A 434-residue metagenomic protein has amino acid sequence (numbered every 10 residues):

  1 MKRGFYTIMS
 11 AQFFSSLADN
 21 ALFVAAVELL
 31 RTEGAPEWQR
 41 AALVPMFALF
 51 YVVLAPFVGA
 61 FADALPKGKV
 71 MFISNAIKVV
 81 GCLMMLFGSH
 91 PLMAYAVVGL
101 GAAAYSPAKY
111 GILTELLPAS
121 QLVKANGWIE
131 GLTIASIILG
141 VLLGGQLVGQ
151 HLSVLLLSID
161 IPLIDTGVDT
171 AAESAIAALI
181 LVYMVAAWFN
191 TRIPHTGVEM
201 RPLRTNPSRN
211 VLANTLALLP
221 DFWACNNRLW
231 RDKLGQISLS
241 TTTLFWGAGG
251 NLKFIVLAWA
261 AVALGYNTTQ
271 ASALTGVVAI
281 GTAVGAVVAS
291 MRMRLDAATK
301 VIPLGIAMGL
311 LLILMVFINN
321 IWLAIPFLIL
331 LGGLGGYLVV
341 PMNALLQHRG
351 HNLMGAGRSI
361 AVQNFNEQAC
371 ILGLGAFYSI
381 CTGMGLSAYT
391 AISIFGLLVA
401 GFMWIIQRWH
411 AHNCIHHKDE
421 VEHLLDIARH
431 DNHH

Functional and structural regions predicted by a protein language model:
M1-Y6, I193-S240: Juxtamembrane intracellular "pre-TM" segments in multi-pass secondary transporters
G4-Q12, M71, P91, A175 (+4 more regions): Hydrophobic alpha-helix/TM-entry signal in multi-pass membrane transporters
Y6-F23, V44-A62, P66-K78, A94-G149 (+6 more regions): Substrate-agnostic recognition of the 12-TM MFS/MFS-like secondary transporter fold
F13, L17, A21-A25, L152-D165 (+6 more regions): A single, central transmembrane helix in multi-pass transporters
A25-E33, M84-F87, L139-L179, A258 (+2 more regions): Transmembrane alpha-helix termini and helix-breaking/packing motifs in multi-pass membrane transporters
A41-M46, V53-A60, A64, K69-V70 (+7 more regions): C-terminal transmembrane bundle of multi-pass solute transporters/carriers
G81-M85, V98, F189-N190, L314-M315 (+2 more regions): MFS-fold secondary transporters
G111, E115, D169-N210, Q407-K418: Helix-loop junctions on the cytosolic side of multi-pass membrane transporters, especially the intracellular loop
